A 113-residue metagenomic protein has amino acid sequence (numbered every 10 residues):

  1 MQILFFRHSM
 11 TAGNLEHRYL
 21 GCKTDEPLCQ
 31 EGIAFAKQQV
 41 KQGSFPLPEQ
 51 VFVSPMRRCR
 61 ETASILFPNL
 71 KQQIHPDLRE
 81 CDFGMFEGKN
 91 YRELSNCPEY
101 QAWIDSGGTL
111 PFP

Functional and structural regions predicted by a protein language model:
R7-L70: Active-site-proximal alpha-helix that buttresses catalytic centers in soluble enzyme cores
L66-P113: Phosphate-handling substructures
